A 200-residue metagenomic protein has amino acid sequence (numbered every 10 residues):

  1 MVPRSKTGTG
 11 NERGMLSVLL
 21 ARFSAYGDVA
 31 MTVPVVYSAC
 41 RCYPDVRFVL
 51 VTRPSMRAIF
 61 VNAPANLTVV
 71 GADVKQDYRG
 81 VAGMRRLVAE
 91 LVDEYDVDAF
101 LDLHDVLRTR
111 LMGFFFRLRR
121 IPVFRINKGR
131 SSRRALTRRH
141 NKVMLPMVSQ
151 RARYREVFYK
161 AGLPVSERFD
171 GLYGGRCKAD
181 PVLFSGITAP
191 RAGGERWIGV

Functional and structural regions predicted by a protein language model:
M1-V200: Catalytic machinery of carbohydrate-active enzymes, primarily nucleotide-sugar-dependent glycosyltransferases
